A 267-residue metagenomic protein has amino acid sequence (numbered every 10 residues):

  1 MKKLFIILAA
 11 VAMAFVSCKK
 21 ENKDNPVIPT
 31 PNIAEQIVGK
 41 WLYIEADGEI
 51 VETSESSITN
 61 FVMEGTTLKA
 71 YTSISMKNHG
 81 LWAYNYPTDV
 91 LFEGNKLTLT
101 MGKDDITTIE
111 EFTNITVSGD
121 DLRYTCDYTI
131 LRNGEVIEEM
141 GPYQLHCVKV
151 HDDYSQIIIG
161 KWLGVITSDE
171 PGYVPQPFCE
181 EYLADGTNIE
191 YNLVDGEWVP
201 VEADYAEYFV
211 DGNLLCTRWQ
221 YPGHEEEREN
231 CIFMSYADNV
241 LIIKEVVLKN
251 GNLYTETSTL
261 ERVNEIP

Functional and structural regions predicted by a protein language model:
K2-L8: Sec-dependent signal peptide recognition, specifically the positively charged N-region followed immediately by
F5, F15-V38, Q144-H151, T259-P267: Bacterial Sec-dependent N-terminal signal peptides
N32-V51, C147, H151-Y173, A206-E207: Tryptophan-anchored aromatic micro-motifs
I37-W41, F61, V90-F92, L97-L99 (+7 more regions): Fold-core signature of tandem repeat domains
E52-K96, G172-H224: N-terminal glycine/threonine-rich, aromatic-flanked beta-hairpin/loop signature
S56-V62, Y86-V90, I109-V117, Y143-C147 (+5 more regions): Hydrophobic/aromatic beta-strand elements that line small-molecule binding cavities or substrate pockets in beta-rich
Y86, D127-G160, D204-F209, I242-P267: Edge beta-strand at a domain terminus
L97-N114, L214-F233: An anionic, turn-rich surface loop/hairpin at beta-sheet edges that serves as a generic interaction/coordination patch
